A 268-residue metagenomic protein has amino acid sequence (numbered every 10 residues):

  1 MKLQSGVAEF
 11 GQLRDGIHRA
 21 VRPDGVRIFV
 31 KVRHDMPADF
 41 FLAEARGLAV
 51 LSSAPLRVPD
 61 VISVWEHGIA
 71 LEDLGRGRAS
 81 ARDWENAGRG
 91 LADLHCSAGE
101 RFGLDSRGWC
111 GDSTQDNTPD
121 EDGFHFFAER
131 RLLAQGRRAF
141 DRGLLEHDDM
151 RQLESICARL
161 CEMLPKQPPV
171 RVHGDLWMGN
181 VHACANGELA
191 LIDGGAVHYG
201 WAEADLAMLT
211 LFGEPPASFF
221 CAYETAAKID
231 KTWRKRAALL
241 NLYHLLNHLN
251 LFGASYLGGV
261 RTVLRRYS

Functional and structural regions predicted by a protein language model:
M1-G6: Juxta-kinase regulatory segment immediately upstream of eukaryotic protein kinase catalytic domains
E9-H18, R22-H125, E129: ATP-binding pocket architecture of kinase catalytic cores
P23-G25, E66, A185-E188, L242: Short strand-connecting beta-turns/loops that link adjacent beta-strands
P55, H95-F102, A139, L164 (+2 more regions): A general structural signal marking secondary-structure boundaries and capping sites
G99-V172, C184, R266: An alpha-helical support segment within catalytic cores of ATP-dependent transferases
E121-A128, R137, Q167-R171, M178-A238 (+1 more regions): Active-site Asp-x-Gly
A238-L246: Hydrophobic alpha-helical segments that form the core of small-molecule binding pockets and/or dimer interfaces
H248-S268: ATP/Mg2+ or Mg2+-diphosphate-binding catalytic cores that bind nucleotide phosphates or diphosphates via glycine-rich
